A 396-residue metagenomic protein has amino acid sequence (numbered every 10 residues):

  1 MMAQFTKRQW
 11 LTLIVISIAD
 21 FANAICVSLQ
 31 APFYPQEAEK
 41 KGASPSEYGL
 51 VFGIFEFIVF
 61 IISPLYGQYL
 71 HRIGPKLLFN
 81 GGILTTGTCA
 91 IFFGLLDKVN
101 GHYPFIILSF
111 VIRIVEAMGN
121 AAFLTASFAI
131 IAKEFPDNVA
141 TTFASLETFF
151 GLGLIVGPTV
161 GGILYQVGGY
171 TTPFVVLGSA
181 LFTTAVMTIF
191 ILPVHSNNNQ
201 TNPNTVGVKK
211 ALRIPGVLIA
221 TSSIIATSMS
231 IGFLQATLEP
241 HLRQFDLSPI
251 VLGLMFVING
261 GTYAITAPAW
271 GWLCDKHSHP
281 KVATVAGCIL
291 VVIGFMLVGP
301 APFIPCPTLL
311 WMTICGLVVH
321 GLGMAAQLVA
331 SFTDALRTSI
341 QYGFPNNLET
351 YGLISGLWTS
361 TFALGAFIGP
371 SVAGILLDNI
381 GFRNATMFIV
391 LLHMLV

Functional and structural regions predicted by a protein language model:
M1-R8, P193-A220: Juxtamembrane intracellular "pre-TM" segments in multi-pass secondary transporters
Q30-P32, L218-M255: Extracytoplasmic gate region of multi-pass secondary transporters
G53-G67, V257-A269: Central cavity-lining transmembrane alpha-helices of secondary-active solute carriers, predominantly the Major
I61-G101: Conserved MFS/SLC helix-loop-helix module at the cytosolic interface between two early adjacent transmembrane helices
I62-G74, Y165, A267-H279, L377: Helix-to-loop junctions at the C-terminal end of transmembrane segments in multipass secondary transporters
R72-I83, K276-C288: Cytoplasmic membrane-interface "Motif A"-like loop-to-helix N-cap segments of 12-TM Major Facilitator Superfamily
L84-H102, L290-P307: C-terminal ends and interior cores of transmembrane alpha-helices in multi-pass membrane transporters/permeases
F110-F150: Cytoplasmic helix-loop-helix junction between adjacent transmembrane helices in 12-TM secondary transporters
